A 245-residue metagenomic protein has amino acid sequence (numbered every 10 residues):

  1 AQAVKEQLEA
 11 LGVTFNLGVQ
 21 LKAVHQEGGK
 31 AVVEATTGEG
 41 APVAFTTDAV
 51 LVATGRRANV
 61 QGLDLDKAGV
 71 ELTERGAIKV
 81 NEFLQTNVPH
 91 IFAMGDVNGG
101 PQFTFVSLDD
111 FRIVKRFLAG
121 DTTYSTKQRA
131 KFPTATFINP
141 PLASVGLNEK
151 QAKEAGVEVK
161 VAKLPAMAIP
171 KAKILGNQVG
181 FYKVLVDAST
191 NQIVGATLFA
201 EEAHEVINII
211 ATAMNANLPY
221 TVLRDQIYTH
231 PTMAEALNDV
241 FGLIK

Functional and structural regions predicted by a protein language model:
A1-A35, G40-A41, P101-L108, V114-Q151: Rossmann-like dinucleotide-binding cores of NAD(P)H-dependent redox enzymes
V13-T14, I91, V159: Short, conserved active-site loop motifs that form the nucleotide-linked donor/cofactor pocket
A23, G69, F83, K183-L185: Short, surface-exposed charged micro-motifs
E27, E74, A188-T190: Short acidic-glycine loop/turn motifs at beta-strand connectors
E27, F92, L198-F199: Residue-level structural signal for beta-strand termini and adjacent loop
A44-T122: FAD-site-proximal beta/loop scaffold in flavoenzymes
E71-E74, D121-P133, V157-A162: A short alpha-helix-loop-beta-strand transition element characteristic of N-terminal alpha/beta dinucleotide-binding
A119, F137-K245: Flexible, glycine-rich terminal cap/loop adjacent to redox cofactors in electron-transfer oxidoreductases
